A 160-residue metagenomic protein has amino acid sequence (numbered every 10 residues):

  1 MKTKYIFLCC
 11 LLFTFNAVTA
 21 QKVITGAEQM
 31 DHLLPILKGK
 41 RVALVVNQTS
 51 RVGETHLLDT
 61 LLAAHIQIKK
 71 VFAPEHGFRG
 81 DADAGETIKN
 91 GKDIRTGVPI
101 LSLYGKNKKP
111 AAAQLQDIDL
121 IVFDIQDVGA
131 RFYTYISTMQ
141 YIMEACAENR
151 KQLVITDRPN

Functional and structural regions predicted by a protein language model:
M1-K22: Bacterial Sec-dependent N-terminal signal peptides
K22-Q67: N-terminal phosphate-binding or glycine-rich loops at protein starts, especially the Walker A/P-loop of NTPases
T60-L61, T138-N149: Catalytic-core regions built around general acid/base machinery
I66, E148-Q152: A short helix->loop->beta-strand "cap" motif at the edges of active sites that frequently abuts
K69-G77: Short internal beta-strands
I88-I118, A130: Glycine-rich oxoanion-binding loops at beta->alpha junctions
D119-V128, L153-D157: Short acidic catalytic loops
D127-S137: Glycine/threonine-rich flexible loop motifs
